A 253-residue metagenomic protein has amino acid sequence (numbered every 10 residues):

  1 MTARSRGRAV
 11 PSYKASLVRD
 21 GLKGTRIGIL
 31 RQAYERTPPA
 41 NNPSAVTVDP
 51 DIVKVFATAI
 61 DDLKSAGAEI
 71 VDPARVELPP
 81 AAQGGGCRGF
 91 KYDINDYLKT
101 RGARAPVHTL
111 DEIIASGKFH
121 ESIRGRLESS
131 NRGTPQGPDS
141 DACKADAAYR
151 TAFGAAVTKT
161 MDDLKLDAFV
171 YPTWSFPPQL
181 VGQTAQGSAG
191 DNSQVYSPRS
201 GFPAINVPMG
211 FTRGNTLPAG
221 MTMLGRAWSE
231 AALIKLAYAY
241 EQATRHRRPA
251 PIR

Functional and structural regions predicted by a protein language model:
M1-R36, A45, A57, D62-K64 (+3 more regions): Structural helix-boundary/capping segments
S16-N42, R88-T158, N206-G220: Short helix-loop capping/hinge segments that flank enzyme active sites or metal/cofactor-binding pockets
S44-A45, D141-A142, F176-V195: Short, surface-exposed loop/helix-turn segments at secondary-structure junctions that function as lids/hinges flanking
E69-A74, I205: General small-molecule cofactor/ligand-binding pocket signal
A74-C87: Acidic helix-start/capping segments at beta-turn-to-alpha-helix junctions
L78, T184-P208: Small-aliphatic-rich amphipathic alpha-helix that forms the alpha element of a beta-alpha
